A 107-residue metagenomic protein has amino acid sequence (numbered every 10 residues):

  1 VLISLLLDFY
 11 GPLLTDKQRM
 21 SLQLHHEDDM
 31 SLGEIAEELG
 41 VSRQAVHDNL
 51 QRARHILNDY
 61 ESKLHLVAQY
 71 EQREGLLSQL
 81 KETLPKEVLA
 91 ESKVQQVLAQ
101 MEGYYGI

Functional and structural regions predicted by a protein language model:
L5-L14: Short amphipathic alpha-helical boundary/capping segments
D16-D28: Short amphipathic alpha helix immediately N-terminal
E34-A36, V46: Hydrophobic positions on the alpha-helical face of helix-turn-helix-like DNA-binding modules
N49-R52: Residues within the DNA-recognition helix of helix-turn-helix
R54-E61: C-terminal flanking helix
K63-G75: Short, basic, alpha-helical segments at the C-terminal edge of helix-turn-helix-like DNA-binding modules
G75-I107: Helix-turn-helix/homeodomain-like alpha-helical modules used for DNA recognition and transcription-factor dimerization
